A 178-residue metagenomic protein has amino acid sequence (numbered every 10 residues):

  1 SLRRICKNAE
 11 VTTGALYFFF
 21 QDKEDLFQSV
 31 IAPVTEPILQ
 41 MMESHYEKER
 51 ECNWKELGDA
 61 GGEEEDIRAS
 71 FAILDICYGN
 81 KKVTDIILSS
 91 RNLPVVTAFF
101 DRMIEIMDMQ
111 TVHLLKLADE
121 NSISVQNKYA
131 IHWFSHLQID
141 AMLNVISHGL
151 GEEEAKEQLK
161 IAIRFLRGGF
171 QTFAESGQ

Functional and structural regions predicted by a protein language model:
S1-D25, S29: Helix-turn-helix
N8, D25-C52, E64, R68 (+4 more regions): Alpha-helical structural segments
S29, P33, M109, H136-D140 (+1 more regions): Short, residue-level hotspots on alpha-helical faces of the histone-fold and other alpha-helical interaction modules
P37-M41, H45-C52, N80-T84, I106 (+4 more regions): A short secondary-structure junction motif
E43-S44, G58-L88: Helical hydrophobic small-molecule/effector-binding pocket
C52-D59, I87-P94, I123: Short linear capping/connector segments at secondary-structure termini
A69-G79, N92-D119, K128-H136: Amphipathic alpha-helical packing segments from all-alpha helical-bundle domains
D85-S89, L114-L166, A174-Q178: Hydrophobic/aromatic-rich alpha-helical bundle segments in the mid-to-C-terminal region
